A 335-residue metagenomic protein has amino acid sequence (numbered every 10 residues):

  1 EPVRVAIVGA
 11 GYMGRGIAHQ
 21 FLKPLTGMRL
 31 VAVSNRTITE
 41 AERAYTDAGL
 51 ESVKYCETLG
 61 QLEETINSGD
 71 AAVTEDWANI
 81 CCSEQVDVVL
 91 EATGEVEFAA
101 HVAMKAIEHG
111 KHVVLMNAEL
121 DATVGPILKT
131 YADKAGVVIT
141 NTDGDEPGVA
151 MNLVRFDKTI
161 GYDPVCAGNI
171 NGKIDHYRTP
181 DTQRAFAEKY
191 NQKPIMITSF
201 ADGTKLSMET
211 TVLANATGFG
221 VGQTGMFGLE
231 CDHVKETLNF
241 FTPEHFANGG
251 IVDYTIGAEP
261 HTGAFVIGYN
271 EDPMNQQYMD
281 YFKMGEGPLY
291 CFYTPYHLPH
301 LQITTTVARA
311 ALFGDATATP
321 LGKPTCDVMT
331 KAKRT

Functional and structural regions predicted by a protein language model:
E1, F186-T335: C-terminal catalytic/substrate-binding lobe primarily of soluble NAD(P)-dependent oxidoreductases
E1-K105: N-terminal glycine-/serine-/threonine-rich beta1-alpha1-beta2 phosphate-ribose binding loop of Rossmann-like
L22-T26, T46, L50, T130-V138 (+2 more regions): Generic secondary-structure signature for well-ordered alpha-helical cores
L30, V73, V113, V138-I139 (+2 more regions): Hydrophobic beta-strand scaffold residues
T39-E40, L120-G125, K129, E146-A150 (+2 more regions): Short gly/pro/ser/thr-enriched loop/turn and capping motifs at secondary-structure boundaries
T93-H109, M116-V137, T142-G144: Rossmann-fold NAD(P)-binding glycine/threonine-rich loop
A132-G136, T140-A201, K205: Rossmann-like NAD(P)H-binding beta-loop-alpha module
